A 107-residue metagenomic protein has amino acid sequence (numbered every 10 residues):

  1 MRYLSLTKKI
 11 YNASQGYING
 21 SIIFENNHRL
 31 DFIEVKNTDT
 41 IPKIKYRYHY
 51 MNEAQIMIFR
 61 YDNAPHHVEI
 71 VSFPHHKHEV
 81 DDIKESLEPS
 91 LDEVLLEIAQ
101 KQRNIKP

Functional and structural regions predicted by a protein language model:
M1-T38: Negatively charged, low-complexity tracts enriched in Asp/Glu with abundant Ser/Thr
I23, H49-M51: A generic structural motif
F32-E34, Y50, N63: Residue-level recognition of conserved beta-strand positions in structured domain cores
K36-T38, Y61-I70: Short, solvent-exposed aromatic-acidic interface loops
T40-K45: Short coil-to-beta strand junction motifs in C2/discoidin
E69-I83: Short helix/strand-capping connector loops at secondary-structure junctions
D81-P107: Well-ordered alpha/beta subsegment
